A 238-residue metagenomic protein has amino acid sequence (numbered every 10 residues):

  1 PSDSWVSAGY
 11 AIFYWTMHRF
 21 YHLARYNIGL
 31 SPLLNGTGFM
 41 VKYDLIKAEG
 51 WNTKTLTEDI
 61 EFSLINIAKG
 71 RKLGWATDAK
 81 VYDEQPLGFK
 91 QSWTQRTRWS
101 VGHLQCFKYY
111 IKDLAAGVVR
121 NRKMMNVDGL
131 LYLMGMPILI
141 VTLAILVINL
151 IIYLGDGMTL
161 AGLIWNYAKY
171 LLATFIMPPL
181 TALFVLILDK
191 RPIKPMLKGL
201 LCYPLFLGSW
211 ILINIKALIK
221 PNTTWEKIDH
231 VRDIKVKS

Functional and structural regions predicted by a protein language model:
P1-K54, T97, L104, K108: Long helical/loop segments within the catalytic core of UDP-sugar-dependent glycosyltransferases, especially the large
Y14-R19, W93-L114, P178-T181, L212-A217: Catalytic core of nucleotide-sugar-dependent glycosyltransferases
L56-F62: Acidic donor-binding loop at a coil-to-helix junction in glycosyltransferase catalytic cores that engages
S63-Y82: Catalytic donor-sugar/metal-binding loop of nucleotide-sugar-dependent glycosyltransferases
Q85-V101, K227-R232, K237: Nucleotide-sugar-dependent glycosyltransferase catalytic core
K112-G129, I152-S238: Juxtamembrane C-terminal module of membrane proteins
V127-I145: Transmembrane alpha-helical segments and their cytosolic interface motifs in multi-pass membrane proteins
V141-G157: Hydrophobic, aromatic-rich transmembrane alpha-helices and their immediate juxtamembrane boundary segments
